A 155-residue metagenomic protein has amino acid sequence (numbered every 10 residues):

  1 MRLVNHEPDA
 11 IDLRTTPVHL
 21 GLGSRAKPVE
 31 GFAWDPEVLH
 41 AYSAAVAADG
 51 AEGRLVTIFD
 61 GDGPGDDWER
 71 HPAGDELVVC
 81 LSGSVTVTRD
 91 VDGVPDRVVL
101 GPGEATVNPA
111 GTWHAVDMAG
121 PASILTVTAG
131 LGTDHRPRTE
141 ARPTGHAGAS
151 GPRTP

Functional and structural regions predicted by a protein language model:
M1-W68, T144, A149-P155: A short, N-terminal "cap"/entry segment at the start of jelly-roll beta-barrel domains of the cupin/DSBH fold
A45-A47, G65-P72, R89-D90, R97-V98 (+1 more regions): Short histidine-centered beta-strand/loop micro-motifs that create catalytic or ligand/metal-coordination sites
G53, G74-L77, A122: Short, surface-exposed beta-edge/turn micro-motifs
D66, G83-R89, E104-A105: Short beta-strand segments in beta-sandwich/barrel cores
P72-V87, V127: Short, conserved beta-strand element in jelly-roll/cupin
D92-A110: Short acidic-glycine-tyrosine-enriched beta hairpin
G101, A110-H135: Ligand-binding loop in jelly-roll beta-barrel domains
G132-A149: Short peripheral tails and domain-boundary helices/loops at the edges of structured domains
